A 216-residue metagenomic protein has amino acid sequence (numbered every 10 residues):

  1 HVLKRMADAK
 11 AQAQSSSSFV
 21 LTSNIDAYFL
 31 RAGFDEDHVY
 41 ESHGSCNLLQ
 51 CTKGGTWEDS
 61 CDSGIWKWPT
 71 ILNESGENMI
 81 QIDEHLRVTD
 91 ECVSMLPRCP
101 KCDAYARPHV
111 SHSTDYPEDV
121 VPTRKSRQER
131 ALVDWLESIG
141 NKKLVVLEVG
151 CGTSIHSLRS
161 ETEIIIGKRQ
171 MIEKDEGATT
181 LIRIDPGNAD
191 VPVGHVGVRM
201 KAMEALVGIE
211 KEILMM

Functional and structural regions predicted by a protein language model:
H1-M216: Conserved catalytic alpha/beta core of Sir2/sirtuin-type deacylases, generalized to analogous enzyme cores that bind
